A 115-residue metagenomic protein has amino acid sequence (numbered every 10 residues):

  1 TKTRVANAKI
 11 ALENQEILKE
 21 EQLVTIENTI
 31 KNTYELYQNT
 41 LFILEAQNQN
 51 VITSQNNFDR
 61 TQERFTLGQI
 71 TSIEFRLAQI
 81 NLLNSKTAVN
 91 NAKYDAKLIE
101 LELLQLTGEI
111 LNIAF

Functional and structural regions predicted by a protein language model:
T1-D59: Sec/SRP-type N-terminal targeting helices
A6-A11, E45-A46, A78, A88 (+3 more regions): A sequence-composition feature that detects small, non-aromatic residues
K19, A88-F115: Acidic, low-complexity, intrinsically disordered peripheral segments
V24-E35, S85-E100: Short flexible/disordered coil segments
K31, I70, N112-F115: Secondary-structure boundary/capping residues
N39-N91, L104-Q105: Charged, solvent-exposed structural "stalk/scaffold" segments of large extracytoplasmic/peripheral assemblies
